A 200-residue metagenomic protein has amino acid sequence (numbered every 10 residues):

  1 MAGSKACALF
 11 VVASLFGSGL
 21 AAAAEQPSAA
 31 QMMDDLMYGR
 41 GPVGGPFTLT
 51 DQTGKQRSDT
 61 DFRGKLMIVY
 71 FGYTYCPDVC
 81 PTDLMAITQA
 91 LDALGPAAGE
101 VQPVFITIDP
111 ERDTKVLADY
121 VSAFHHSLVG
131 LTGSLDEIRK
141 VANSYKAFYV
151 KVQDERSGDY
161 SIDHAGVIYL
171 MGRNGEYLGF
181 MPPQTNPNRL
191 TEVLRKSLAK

Functional and structural regions predicted by a protein language model:
M1-G3: N-terminal secretory signal peptides that target proteins for export/translocation
C7-S18: Bacterial N-terminal signal peptides
G19-A23: Sec/Tat signal peptide C-region and signal peptidase I cleavage site
E25-T60: N-terminal "domain-start" segment that seeds a small globular fold
G44-G45, M67, A165-V167: Short loop/turn microsegments at loop-to-beta-strand junctions
D59-P81, I87: Short active-site neighborhood of thiol/selenol oxidoreductases, capturing the structured segment around
T82-V141: Structural microenvironment flanking redox-active thiols in thiol-disulfide oxidoreductases
E137-V193: Thiol/disulfide oxidoreductase modules built on the thioredoxin-like
